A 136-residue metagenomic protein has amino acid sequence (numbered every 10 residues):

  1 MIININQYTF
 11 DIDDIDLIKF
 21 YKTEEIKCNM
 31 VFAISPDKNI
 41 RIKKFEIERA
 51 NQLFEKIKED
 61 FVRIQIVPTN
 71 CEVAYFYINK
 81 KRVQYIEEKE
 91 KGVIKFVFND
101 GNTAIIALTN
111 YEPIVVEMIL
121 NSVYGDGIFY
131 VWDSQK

Functional and structural regions predicted by a protein language model:
M1-K136: Eukaryotic intrinsically disordered, low-complexity regulatory linkers and tails enriched in Ser/Thr/Pro
